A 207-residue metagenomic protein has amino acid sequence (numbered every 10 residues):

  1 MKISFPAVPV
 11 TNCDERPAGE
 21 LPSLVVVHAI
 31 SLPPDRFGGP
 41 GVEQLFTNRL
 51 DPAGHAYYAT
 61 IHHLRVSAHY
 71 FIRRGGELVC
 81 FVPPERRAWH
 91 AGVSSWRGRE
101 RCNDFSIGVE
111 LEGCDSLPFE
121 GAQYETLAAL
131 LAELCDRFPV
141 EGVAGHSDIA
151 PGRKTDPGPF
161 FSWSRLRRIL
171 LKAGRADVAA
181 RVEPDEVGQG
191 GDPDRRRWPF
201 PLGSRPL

Functional and structural regions predicted by a protein language model:
M1-A18, L24, A29-E141: Active-site-adjacent loop/helix surface patches within enzyme catalytic domains that shape the substrate-binding cleft
M1-I3, A18, E100, F105 (+1 more regions): Basic/polar, cationic surfaces and motifs that engage anionic cell-wall and phosphate/carboxylate ligands
